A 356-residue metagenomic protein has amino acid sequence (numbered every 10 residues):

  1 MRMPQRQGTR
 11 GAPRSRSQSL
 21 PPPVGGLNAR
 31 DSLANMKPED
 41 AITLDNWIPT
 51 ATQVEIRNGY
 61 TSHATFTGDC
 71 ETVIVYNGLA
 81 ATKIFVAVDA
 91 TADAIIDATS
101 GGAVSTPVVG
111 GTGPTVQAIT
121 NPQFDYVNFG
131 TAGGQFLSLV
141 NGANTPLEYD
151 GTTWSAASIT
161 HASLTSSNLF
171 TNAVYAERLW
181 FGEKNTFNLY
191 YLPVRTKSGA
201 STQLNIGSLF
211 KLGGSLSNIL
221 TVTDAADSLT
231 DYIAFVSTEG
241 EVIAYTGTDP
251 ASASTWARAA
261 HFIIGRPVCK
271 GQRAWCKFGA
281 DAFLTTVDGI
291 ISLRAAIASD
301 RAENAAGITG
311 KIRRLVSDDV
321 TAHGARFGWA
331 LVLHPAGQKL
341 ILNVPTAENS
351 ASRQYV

Functional and structural regions predicted by a protein language model:
M1-V108, N168-Y245, G328-A330, P335-V356: N-terminal beta-propeller domains
R10, T221-V356: Beta-sheet-dominated scaffold domains
L44-D69, T91-F124, N144-S166, R195-S215 (+4 more regions): Trp- and S/T/G-rich repeat-edge/linker motifs of beta-rich repeat architectures
C70-E71, G78-L79, N121-Q135, I159-E177 (+3 more regions): Short alpha-helical segments and helix-capping/turn motifs at coil-helix boundaries
V108-T120, A132, F136-L139, C276 (+1 more regions): Helix-rich alpha-solenoid scaffolding regions
Q135-K184, N188: Internal, well-ordered domain-core segments that constitute the primary functional module of diverse proteins
